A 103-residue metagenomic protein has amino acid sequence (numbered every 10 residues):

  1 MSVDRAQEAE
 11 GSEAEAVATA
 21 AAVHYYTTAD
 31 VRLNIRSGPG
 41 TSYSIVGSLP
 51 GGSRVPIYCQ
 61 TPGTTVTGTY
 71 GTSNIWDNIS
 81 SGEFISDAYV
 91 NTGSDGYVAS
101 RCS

Functional and structural regions predicted by a protein language model:
S2-S37, S48-G51, Q60, G96-S103: SH3-family beta-barrel domains
P39-S44: Short alpha-helix capping/helix-loop boundary micro-motifs
G47-S94: SH3/SH3-like beta-barrel superfamily modules
